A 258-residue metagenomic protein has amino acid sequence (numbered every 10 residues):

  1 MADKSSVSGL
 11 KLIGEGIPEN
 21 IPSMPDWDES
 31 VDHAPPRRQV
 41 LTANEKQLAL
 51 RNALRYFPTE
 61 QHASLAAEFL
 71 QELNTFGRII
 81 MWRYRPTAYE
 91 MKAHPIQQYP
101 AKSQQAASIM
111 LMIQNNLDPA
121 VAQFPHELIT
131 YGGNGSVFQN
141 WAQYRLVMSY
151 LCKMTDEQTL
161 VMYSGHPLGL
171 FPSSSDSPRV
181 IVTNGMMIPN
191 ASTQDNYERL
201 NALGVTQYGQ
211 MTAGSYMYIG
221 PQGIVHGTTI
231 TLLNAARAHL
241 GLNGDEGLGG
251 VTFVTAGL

Functional and structural regions predicted by a protein language model:
M1-Q104: Intrinsically disordered, low-structural-confidence terminal and linker regions
P86-T87, V137-F138, E157, F253-T255: Short linear motifs at secondary-structure transitions and domain/linker junctions
P100, A106-L248: Glycine/serine-rich phosphate-binding loop and adjoining beta1-alpha1 elements at the start of nucleotide-handling
L248-L258: Glycine-rich adenosine-cofactor-binding loop
